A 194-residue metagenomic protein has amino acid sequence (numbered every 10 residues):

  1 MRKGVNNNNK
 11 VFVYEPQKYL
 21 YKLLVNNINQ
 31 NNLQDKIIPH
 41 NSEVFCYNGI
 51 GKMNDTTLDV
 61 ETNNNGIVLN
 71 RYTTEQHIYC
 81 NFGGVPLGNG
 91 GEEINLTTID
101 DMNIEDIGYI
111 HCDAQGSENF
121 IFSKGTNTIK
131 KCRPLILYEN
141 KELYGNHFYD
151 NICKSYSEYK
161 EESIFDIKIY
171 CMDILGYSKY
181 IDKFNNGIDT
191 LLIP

Functional and structural regions predicted by a protein language model:
M1-P194: Phosphate/nucleotide-binding beta-alpha loop and adjacent structural elements of enzyme active sites
